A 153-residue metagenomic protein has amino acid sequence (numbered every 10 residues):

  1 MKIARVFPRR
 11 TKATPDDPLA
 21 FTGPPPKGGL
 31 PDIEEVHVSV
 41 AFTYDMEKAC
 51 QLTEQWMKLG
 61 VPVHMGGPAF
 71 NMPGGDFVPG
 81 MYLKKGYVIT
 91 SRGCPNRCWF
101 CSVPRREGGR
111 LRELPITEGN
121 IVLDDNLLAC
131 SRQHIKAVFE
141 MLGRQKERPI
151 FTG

Functional and structural regions predicted by a protein language model:
M1, P31-E35, G60, L83-K85 (+2 more regions): A general structural motif
M1-P62, N71: A short, structured N-terminal alpha-helical element that caps or precedes a catalytic domain
M1-R9, V78-G108, E118-L128: N-terminal pre-triad scaffold of radical SAM enzymes
R5, H37-A41, S102-G153: Core AdoMet radical
A13, D45-E47, N71-G75, R97-W99 (+2 more regions): Short catalytic/ligand-binding loop motif for oxyanion handling, primarily in non-cytosolic enzymes, centered on
A41-T43, P68, S91-G93: Beta-hairpin (beta-strand-turn-beta-strand) motif
A49-F70, A137-G153: P-loop/Walker A phosphate-binding loop and immediately adjacent motor/lid segment at beta-alpha junctions
M65-K85: Short, charged low-complexity linear segments at domain edges
